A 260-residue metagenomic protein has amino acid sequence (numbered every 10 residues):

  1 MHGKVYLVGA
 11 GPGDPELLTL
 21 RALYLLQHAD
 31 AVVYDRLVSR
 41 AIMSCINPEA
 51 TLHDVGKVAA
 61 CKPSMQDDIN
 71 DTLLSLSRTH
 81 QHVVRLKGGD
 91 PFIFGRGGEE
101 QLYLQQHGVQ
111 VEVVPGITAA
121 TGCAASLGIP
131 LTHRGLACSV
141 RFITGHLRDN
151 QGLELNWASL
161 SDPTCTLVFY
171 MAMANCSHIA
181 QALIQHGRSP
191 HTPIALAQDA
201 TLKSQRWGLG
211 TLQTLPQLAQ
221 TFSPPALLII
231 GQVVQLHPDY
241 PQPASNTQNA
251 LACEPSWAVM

Functional and structural regions predicted by a protein language model:
M1-P15, L20-V114, T221: Class I S-adenosyl-L-methionine
H2-V5, T79-V83, S139, L147-M260: A contiguous loop/helix-start segment that scaffolds small-molecule binding in enzyme catalytic cores
L17-R21, S39, N70-D71, G128-I129 (+3 more regions): A generic local structural motif
L37-V38, K57, P91, I117-A119 (+3 more regions): Short, ordered loop/turn segments at secondary-structure junctions
I42-M43, L104, C123, I179 (+1 more regions): Hydrophobic packing residues within well-ordered alpha-helices of enzyme cores
E49-L52, D71, L102, I129-R134 (+2 more regions): Short, hinge-like loop/turn segments at secondary-structure boundaries
A50-K57, G108-E112, L131-C138, G187-L196: Short hydrophobic/aromatic-enriched beta-strand-loop microsegments
F92-P163, R206-L209, M260: Class I SAM-dependent methyltransferase SAM-binding "motif I" and its flanking Rossmann-like core
